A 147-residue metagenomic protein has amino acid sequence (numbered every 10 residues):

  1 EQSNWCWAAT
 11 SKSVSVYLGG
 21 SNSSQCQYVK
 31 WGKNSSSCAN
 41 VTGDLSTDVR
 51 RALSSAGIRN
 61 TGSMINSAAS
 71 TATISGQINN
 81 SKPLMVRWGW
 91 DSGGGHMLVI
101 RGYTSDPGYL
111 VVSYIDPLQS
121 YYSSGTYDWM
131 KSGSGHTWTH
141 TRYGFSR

Functional and structural regions predicted by a protein language model:
E1-S36: Active-site nucleophile-adjacent alpha helix/oxyanion-hole segment immediately C-terminal to the catalytic cysteine
Q27-R147: Conserved active-site-adjacent core of cysteine acyl-enzyme catalytic domains
